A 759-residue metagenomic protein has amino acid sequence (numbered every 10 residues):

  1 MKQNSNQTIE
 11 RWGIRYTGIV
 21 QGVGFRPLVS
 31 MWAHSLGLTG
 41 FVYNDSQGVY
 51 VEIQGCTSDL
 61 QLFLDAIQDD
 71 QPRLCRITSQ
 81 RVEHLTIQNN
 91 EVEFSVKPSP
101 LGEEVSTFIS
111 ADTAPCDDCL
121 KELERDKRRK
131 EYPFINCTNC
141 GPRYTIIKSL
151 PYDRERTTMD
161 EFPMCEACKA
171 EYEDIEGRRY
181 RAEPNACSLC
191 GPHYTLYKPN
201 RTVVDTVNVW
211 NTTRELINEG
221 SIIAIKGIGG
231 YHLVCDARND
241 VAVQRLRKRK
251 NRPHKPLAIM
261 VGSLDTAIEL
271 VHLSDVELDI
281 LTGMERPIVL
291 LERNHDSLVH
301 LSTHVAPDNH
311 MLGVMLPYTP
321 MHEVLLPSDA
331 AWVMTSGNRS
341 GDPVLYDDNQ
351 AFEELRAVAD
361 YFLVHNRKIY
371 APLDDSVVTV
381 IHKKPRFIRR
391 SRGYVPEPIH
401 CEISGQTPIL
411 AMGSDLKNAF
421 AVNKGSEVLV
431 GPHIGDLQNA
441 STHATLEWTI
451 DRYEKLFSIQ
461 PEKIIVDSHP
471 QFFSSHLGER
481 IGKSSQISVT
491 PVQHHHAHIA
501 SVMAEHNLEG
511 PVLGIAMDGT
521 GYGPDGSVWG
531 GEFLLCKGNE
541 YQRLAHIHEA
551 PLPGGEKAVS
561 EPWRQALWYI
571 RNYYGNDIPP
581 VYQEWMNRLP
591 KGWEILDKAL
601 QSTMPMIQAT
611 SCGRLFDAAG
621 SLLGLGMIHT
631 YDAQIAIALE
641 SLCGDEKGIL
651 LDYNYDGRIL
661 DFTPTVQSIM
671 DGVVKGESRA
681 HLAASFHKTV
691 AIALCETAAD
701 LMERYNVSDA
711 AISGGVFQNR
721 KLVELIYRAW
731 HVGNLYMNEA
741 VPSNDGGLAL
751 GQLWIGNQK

Functional and structural regions predicted by a protein language model:
M1-P184, S188-G191, T195: Intrinsically disordered, low-complexity, mixed-charge
H84, G230-H295: A phosphate-binding glycine/aspartate-rich beta-alpha loop in the early core of alpha/beta enzymes
E171, S328-I403, M604, Q608-A609: Internal gly/pro-rich beta-alpha loop/helix module that stabilizes soluble enzyme cofactors or their anionic handles
Y180, P184, G191-H193, S414-R452 (+3 more regions): A contiguous, well-structured pocket-lining segment that forms one wall/lid of small-molecule binding clefts in soluble
A224, S458-P470, Y705-V716: Short glycine-rich phosphate-binding loop at a beta-alpha junction
I268-S274, V324, V344-A351, D375-S376 (+2 more regions): Conserved phosphate-binding catalytic cores of ATP/NTP-utilizing and phosphoryl-transfer enzymes
D467, S485-H498, S708-S713, R720 (+1 more regions): Conserved phosphate-binding/catalytic loops in two-lobed NTP-binding clefts
H495-M517, G521-G523, P562-R571, D617 (+2 more regions): Glycine-rich phosphate-binding/hydrolytic loop that grips phosphoryl groups
